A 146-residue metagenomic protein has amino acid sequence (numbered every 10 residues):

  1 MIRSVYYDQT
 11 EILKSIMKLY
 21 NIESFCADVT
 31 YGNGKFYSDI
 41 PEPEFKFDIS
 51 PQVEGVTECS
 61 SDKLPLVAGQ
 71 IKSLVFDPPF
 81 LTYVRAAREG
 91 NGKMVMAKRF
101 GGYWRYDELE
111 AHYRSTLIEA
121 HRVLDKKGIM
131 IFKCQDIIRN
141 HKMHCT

Functional and structural regions predicted by a protein language model:
M1-T146: Class I S-adenosyl-L-methionine-dependent methyltransferase catalytic core
